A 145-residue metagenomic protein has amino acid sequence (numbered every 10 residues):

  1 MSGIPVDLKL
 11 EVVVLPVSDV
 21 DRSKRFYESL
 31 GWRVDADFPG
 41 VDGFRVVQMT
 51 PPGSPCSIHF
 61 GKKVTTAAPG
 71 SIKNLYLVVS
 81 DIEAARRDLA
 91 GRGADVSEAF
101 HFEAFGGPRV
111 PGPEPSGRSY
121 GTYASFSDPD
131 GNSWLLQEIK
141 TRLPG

Functional and structural regions predicted by a protein language model:
M1-G3, G61-V64: Short beta-strand/turn micro-motifs at beta-sheet edges
M1-V6, V12, D37-F38, R45-V47 (+2 more regions): Vicinal oxygen chelate
P5-L8, V14-C56, A84, G91: Core segments of cupin and vicinal oxygen chelate
D19, D81, D128: Acidic di-acidic motifs
P51, F60-K62, E138: Residue-level recognition of conserved beta-strand positions in structured domain cores
S54, K63-T65, T141: Residue-level signature for short turns and capping positions that connect secondary-structure elements
C56-I58, W134: Short beta-strand segments
K62-A85: Helix-adjacent hinge/juxtasegments
